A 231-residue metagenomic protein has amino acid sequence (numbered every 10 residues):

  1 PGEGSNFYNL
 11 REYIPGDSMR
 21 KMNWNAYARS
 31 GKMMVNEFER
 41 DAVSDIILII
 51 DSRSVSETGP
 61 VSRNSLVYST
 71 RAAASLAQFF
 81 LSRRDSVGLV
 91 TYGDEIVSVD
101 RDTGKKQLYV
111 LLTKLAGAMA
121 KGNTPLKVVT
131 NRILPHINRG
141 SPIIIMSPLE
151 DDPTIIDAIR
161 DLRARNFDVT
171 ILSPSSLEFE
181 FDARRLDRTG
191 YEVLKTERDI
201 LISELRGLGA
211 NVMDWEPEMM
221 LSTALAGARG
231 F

Functional and structural regions predicted by a protein language model:
P1-D102, P142-M146, D152-P153, A158-D161: An amphipathic, basic-hydrophobic helix/alpha-beta surface used to engage anionic, phosphate-rich ligands or surfaces
G16, G93-E95, K121, S175-L177 (+1 more regions): Short, solvent-exposed coil/turn elements at secondary-structure transition points
N25, M119-N123, S147: Short, flexible loop segments at the rims of nucleotide/cofactor-binding pockets, characterized by
V67, A120-K127, E192-T196: Conserved phosphate-coordination/catalytic loops
T103-S141: Von Willebrand factor
I133-I143, L149-F231: Von Willebrand factor type A / integrin I
